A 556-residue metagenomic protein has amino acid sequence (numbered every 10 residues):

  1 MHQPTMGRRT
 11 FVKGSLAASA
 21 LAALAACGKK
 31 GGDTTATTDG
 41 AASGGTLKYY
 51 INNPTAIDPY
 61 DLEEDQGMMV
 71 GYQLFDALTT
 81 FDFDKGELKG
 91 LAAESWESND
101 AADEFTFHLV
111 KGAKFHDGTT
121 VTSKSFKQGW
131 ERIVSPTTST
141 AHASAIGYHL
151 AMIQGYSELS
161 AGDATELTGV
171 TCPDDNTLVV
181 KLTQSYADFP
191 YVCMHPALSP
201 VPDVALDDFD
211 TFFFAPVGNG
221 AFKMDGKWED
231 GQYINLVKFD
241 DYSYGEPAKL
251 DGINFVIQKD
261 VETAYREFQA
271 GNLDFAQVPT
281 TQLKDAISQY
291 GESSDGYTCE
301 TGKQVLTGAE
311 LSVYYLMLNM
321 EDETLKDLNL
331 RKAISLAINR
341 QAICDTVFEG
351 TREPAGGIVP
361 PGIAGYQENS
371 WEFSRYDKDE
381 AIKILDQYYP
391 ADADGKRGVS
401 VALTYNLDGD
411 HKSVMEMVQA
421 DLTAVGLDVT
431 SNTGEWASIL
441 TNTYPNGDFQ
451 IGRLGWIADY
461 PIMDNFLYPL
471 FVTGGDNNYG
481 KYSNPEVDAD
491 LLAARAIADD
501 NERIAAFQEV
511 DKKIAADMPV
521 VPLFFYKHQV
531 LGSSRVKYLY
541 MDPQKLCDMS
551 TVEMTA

Functional and structural regions predicted by a protein language model:
K30, E353-Y389, D408-S413: Structural transition elements
Y50-D100, V217: N-terminal lobe/hinge region of extracytoplasmic solute-binding protein
F83, K181-A248, G252: Gly/Pro-rich hinge or "lid" segments in bacterial periplasmic/extracellular proteins
H108, S125-K127, R132-V134, A141-P202: Surface-exposed binding/hinge segments that line and control ligand-binding clefts or catalytic entry sites
T122-G129, D175-K181, A221, L250-G252 (+4 more regions): Alpha-helical secondary-structure segments
D207-D210, D241-Y290, D428: Ligand-site clamp/hinge motif
C344, T430-I439, N465-S534, A556: Extracytoplasmic/peripheral linker and loop segments enriched in polar/acidic and small residues with frequent Thr/Pro
V530-A556: Long beta-strand-rich cores associated with HINT superfamily self-processing modules
